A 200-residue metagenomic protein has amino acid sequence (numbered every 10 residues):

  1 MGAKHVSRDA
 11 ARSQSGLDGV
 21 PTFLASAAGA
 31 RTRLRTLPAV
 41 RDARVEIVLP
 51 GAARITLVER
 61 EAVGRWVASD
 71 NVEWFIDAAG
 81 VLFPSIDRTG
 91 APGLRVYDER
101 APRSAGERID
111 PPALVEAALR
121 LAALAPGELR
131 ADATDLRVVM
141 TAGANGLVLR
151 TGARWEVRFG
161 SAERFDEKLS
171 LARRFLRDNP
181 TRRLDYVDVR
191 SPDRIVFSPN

Functional and structural regions predicted by a protein language model:
M1-T32, T36: Short extracytoplasmic
A10-T22, D42-N200: Charged, solvent-exposed interaction patches on well-folded alpha/beta domains that mediate macromolecular contacts
